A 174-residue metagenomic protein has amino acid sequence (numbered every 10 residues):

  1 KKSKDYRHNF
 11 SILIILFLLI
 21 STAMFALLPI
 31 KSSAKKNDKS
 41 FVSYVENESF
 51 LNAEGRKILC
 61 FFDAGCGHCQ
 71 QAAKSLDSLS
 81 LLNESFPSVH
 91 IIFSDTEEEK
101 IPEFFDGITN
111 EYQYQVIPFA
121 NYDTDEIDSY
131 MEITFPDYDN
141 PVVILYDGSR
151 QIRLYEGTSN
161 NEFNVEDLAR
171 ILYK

Functional and structural regions predicted by a protein language model:
D5-S32: Internal/C-terminal transmembrane anchor helices
S11-L13, F25-A26, L81-E84, Q151-K174: Thiol-/selenol-based redox modules, centered on thioredoxin-like and closely related oxidoreductase domains
S32-E46: Alpha-helical transmembrane signal-anchor/signal-peptide segments
S49-Q70, S75-L76, S88, I92: Short active-site neighborhood of thiol/selenol oxidoreductases, capturing the structured segment around
G65-H68, E97-E98, S159-N160: Short acidic, S/G/P-rich loop/turn micro-motifs used as interaction or catalytic elements
C66, Y146-R153: Short, glycine-anchored, charge-dense loop/turn motifs used at functional sites
T96-N140, Y146, L168-Y173: Thioredoxin-like thiol-disulfide oxidoreductase module
